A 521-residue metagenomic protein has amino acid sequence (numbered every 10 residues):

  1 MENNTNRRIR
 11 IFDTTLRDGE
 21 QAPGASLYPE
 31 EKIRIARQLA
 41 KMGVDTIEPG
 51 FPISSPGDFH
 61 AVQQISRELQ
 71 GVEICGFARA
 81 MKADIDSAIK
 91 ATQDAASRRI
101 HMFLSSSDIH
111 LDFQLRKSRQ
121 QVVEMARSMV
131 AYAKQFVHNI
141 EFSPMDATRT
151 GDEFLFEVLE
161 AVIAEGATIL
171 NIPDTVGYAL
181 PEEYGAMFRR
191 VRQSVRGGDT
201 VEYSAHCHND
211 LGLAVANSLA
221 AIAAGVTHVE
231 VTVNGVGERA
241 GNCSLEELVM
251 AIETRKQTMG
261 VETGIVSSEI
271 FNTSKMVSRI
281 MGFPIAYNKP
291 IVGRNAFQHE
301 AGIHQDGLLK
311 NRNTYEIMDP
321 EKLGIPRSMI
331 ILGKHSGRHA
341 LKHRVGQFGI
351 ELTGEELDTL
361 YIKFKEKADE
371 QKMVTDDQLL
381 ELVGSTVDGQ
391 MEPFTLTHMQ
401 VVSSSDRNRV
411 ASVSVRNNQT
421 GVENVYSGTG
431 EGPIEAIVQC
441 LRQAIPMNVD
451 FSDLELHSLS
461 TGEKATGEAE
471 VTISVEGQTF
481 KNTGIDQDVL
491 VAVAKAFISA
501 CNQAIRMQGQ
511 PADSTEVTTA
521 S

Functional and structural regions predicted by a protein language model:
R8-I9, T15, M250, Q257-S427 (+1 more regions): A mid-to-C-terminal "edge-of-domain" accessory segment
I9-I11, D18-T46, F59-E68, K82-D199 (+2 more regions): Alpha/beta enzyme core
Q21, S26, R34-I35, M373-F480 (+1 more regions): Non-catalytic terminal/interface segments that mediate subunit docking, oligomerization, and allosteric communication
M42, E68, A91, A95 (+14 more regions): Change "in soluble alpha/beta enzymes" to "in soluble alpha/beta proteins
F51-P52, F77-A80, L104-S107, M145-A147 (+5 more regions): Short, ordered loop/turn segments at secondary-structure junctions
G71, D174-T175, E230-E238, E253-T263 (+4 more regions): Short beta-alpha connecting loops at secondary-structure transitions that line or flank enzyme active sites
A179, A186-K310: Catalytic alpha/beta core domains of metabolic enzymes, predominantly
T479-K481, I485-S514: Mixed-charge, glycine-accented linear interaction segment located at domain edges/termini
